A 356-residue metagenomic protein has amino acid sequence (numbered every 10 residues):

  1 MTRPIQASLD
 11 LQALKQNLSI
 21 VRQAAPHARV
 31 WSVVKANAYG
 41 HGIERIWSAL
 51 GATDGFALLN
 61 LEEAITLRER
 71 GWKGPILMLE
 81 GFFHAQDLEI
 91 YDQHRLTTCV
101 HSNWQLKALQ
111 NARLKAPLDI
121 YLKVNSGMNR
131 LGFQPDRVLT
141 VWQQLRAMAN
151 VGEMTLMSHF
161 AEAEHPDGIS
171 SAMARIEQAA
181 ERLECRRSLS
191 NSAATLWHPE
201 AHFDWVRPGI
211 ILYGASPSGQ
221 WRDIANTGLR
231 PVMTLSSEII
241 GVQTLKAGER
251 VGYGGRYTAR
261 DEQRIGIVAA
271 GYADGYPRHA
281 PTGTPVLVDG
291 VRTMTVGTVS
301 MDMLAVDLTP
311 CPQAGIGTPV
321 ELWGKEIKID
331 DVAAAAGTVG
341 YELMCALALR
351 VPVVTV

Functional and structural regions predicted by a protein language model:
T2-K15, N37, E63, F82-A85 (+3 more regions): Active-site anion/phosphate-binding pocket segments in diverse small-molecule metabolic enzymes
I5-L9, A13-Q16, Q23, A28-S188 (+1 more regions): Active-site-proximal beta-alpha core segment in soluble small-molecule metabolic enzymes
